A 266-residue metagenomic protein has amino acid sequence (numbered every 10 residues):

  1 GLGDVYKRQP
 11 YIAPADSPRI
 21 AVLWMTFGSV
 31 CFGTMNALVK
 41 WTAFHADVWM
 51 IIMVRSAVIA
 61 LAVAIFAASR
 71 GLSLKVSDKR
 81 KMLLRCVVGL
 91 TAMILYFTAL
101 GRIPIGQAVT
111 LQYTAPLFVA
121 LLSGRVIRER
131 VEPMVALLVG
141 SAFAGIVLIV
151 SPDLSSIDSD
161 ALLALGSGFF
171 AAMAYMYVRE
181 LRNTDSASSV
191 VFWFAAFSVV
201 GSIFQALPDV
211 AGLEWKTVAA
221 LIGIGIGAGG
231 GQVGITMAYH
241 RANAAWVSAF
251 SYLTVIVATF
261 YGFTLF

Functional and structural regions predicted by a protein language model:
G1-Y6: Short, small-residue-biased leader/transition segments that mark boundaries at the very start of proteins
K7, I20-A21, H45-T91, F170-A174 (+1 more regions): Transmembrane alpha-helices of multi-pass small-molecule transport proteins
I20-G28, A67-L95, D158-S167, A206 (+1 more regions): Loop-to-transmembrane-helix transition segments
A37-K40, V48, V63, L154-L213 (+2 more regions): Transmembrane alpha-helical segments that form core, pore/gating elements of small-molecule transporters/exporters
T42, I51, R55, A99 (+7 more regions): Hydrophobic/aromatic residues within transmembrane alpha-helices of multi-pass small-molecule transporters
R70-G71, Y96-T98, A115-L137, D209 (+1 more regions): C-terminal transmembrane-helix exit sites in multi-pass transporters
V109-T114, T184-F194, V233-F263: Helix-helix packing/entry segments at the starts of transmembrane helices
M134-S151, S167, A171: Hydrophobic transmembrane alpha-helices of multi-pass small-molecule transport proteins
